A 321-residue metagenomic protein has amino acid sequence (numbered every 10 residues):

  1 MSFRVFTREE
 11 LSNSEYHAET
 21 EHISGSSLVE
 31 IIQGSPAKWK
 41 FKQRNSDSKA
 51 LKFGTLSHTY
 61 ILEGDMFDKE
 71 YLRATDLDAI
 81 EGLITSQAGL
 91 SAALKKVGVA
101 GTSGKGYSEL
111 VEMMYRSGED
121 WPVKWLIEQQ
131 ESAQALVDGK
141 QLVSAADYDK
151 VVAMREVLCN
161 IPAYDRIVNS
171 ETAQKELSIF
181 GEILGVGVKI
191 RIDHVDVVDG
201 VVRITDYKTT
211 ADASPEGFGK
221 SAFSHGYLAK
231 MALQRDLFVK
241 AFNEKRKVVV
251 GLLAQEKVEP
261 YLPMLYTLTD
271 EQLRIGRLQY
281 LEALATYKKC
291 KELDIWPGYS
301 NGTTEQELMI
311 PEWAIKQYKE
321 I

Functional and structural regions predicted by a protein language model:
M1-K189: Metal-dependent nuclease catalytic cores that hydrolyze phosphodiester bonds in DNA/RNA, characterized by
P36-K38, T209-S214, K257-L262: Short acidic (Asp/Glu) and glycine-rich catalytic loops that position anionic groups and cofactors
F41-Q43, P215-K220, L265: Glycine- and acidic
Q43-T55, K220-L228, D270: Short, charged/polar micro-motifs that form catalytic or ligand-binding hotspots
S57-H58, H194, Y280: A residue-level signal for conserved active-site and pocket-lining positions in enzyme catalytic cores
Y164-N169, D196-V202, V239-V248: Secondary-structure boundary elements
I179-L228: Non-catalytic protein-protein interaction segments used by genome-maintenance enzymes to assemble and couple activities
F223-L228, L233-I321: Metal-dependent nuclease catalytic regions and adjoining charged, substrate-binding loops involved in nucleic-acid end
